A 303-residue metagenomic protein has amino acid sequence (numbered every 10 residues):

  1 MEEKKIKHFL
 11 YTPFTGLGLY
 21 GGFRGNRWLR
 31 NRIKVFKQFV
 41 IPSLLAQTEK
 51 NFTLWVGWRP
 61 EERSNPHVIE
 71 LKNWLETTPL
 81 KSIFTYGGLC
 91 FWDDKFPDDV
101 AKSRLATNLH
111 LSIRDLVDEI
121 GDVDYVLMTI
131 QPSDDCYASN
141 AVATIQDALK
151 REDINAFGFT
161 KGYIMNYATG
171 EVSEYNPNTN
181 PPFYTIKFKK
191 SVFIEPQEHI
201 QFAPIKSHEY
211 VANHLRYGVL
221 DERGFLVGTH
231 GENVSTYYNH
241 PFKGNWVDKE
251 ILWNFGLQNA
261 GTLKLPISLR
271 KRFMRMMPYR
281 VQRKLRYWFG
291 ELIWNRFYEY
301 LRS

Functional and structural regions predicted by a protein language model:
K4-R32: A solvent-exposed, charged loop/short amphipathic helix patch at secondary-structure junctions
K7-T12, R24, L44, F52-W58: Hydrophobic targeting segments
F9-Y20, W58-R59, Y86-C90, T160 (+1 more regions): Short loop/turn segments at strand-loop or loop-helix junctions that form parts of catalytic or ligand-binding pockets
Y20-N26, W58-L127: Active-site-proximal specificity loops/subdomain of glycosyltransferases
W28, F39-N51, N73-T78: Short, acidic, metal-binding catalytic loop of nucleotide-sugar glycosyltransferases
D99-G121, A138-G218: Conserved catalytic core of nucleotide-sugar-dependent glycosyltransferases
P132-C136: The conserved acidic donor/metal-binding loop of glycosyltransferases
K189-S303: C-terminal catalytic/acceptor-binding lobe
